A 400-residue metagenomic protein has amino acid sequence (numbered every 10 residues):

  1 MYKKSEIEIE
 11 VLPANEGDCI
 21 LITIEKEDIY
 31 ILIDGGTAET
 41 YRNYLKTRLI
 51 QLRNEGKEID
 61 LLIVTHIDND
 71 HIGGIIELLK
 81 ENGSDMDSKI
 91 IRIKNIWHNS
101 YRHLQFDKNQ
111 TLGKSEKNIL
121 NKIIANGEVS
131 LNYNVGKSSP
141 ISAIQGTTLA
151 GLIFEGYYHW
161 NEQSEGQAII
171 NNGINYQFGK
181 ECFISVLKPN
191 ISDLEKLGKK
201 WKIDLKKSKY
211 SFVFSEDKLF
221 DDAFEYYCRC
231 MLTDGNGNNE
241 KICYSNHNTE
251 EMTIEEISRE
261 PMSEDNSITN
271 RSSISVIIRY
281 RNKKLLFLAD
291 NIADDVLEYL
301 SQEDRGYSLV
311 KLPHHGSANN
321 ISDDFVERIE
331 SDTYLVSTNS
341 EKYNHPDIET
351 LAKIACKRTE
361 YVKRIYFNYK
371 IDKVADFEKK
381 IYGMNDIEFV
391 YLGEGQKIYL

Functional and structural regions predicted by a protein language model:
M1-I7, N15-D18, I278-R281, N291-L309 (+2 more regions): C-terminal regulatory/interaction regions
Y2-E58, I268-I292: Conserved beta-strand hairpin/beta-sheet module of binuclear metal-dependent hydrolase folds, prominently
Y2-K3, G83-R281, K363, K380-L400: Flexible, acidic/histidine-containing loops and adjacent segments that form or flank the divalent-metal
I9, Y30, L62, N95 (+3 more regions): Hydrophobic "anchor" residues on beta-strands that sit immediately upstream of conserved functional sites
E16-D18, A38-E39, I67-G73, H103-Q105 (+4 more regions): Active-site environment of divalent metal-dependent phosphoester hydrolases
R42-I96, S301-N319, R328-T333: Active-site metal-binding motif and surrounding structural segment of the metallo-beta-lactamase
N99, S331-L335, T359-V362: Leucine-rich repeat domain C-terminal region
E260-N320: Long, well-ordered mid-to-C-terminal structural blocks that present hydrophobic/aromatic surfaces
